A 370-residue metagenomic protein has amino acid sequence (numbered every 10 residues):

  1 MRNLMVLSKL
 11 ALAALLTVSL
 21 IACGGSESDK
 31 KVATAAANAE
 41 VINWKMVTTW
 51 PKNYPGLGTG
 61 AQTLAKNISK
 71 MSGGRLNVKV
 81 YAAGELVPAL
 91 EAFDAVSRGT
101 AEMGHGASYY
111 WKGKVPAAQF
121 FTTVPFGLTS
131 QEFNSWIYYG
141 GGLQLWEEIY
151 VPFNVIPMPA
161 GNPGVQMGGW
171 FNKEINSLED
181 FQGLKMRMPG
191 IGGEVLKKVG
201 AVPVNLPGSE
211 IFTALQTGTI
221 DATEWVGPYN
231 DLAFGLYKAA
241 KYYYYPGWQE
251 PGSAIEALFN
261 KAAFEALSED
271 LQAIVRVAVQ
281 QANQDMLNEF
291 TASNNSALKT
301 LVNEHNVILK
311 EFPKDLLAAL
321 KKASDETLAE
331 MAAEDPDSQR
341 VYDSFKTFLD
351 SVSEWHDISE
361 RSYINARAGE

Functional and structural regions predicted by a protein language model:
M1-A11: Bacterial N-terminal signal peptides that target proteins for export
V18-A22: C-terminal motif of bacterial Sec signal peptides marking the signal peptidase cleavage site
G24-F133, E148-E370: N-terminal secretory/targeting leader peptides
